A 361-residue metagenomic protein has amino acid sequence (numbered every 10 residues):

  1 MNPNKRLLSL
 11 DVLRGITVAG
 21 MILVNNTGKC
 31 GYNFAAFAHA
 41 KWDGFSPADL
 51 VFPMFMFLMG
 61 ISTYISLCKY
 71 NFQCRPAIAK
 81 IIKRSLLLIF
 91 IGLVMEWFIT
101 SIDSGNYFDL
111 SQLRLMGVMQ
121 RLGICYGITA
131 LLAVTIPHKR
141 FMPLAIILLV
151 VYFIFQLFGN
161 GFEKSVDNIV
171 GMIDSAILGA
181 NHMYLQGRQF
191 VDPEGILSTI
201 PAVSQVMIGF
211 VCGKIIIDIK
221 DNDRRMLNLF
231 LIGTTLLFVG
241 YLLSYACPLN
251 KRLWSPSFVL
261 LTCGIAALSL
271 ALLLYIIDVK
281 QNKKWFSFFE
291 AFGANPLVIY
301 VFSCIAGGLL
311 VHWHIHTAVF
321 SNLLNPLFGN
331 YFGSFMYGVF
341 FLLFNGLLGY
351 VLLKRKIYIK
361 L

Functional and structural regions predicted by a protein language model:
M1-L361: Alpha-helical transmembrane segments and their immediate juxtamembrane cytosolic regions
